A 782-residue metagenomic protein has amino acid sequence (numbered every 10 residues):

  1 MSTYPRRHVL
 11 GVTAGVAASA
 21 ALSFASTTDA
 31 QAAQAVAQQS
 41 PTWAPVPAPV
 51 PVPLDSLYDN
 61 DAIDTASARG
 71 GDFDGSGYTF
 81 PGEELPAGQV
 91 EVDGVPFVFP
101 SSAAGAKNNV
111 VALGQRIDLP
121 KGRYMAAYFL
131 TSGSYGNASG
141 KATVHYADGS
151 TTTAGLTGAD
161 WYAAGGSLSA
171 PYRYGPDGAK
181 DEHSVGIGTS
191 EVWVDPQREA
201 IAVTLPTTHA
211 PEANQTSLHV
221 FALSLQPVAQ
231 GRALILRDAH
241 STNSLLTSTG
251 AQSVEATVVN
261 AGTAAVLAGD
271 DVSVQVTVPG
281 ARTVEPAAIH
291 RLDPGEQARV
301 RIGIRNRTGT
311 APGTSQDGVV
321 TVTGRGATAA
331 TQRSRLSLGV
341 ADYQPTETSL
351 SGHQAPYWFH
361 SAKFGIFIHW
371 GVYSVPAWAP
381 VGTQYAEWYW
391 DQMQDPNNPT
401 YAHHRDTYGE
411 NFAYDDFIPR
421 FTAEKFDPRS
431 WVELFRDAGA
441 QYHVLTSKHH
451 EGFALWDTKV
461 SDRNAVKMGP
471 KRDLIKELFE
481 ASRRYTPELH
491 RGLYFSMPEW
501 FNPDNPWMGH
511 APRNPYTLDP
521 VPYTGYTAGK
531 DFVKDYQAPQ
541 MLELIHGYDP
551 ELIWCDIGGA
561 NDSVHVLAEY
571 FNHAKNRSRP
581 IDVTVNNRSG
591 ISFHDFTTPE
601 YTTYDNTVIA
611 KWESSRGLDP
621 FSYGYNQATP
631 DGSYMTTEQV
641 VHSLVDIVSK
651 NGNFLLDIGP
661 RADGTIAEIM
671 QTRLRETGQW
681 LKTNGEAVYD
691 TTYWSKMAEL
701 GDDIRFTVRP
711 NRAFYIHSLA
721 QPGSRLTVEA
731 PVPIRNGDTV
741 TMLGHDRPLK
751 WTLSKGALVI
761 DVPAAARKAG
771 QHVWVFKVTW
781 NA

Functional and structural regions predicted by a protein language model:
S2-V16: N-terminal secretory signal peptides and thylakoid transit peptides that target proteins across membranes
H8, A35, Q39-S40, R484: Positively charged, low-complexity intrinsically disordered regions
G15-S23: Bacterial N-terminal signal peptides
V16-A17, N108-G114, Y343-L350: Short linear interaction motifs
L22-Q39: C-terminal region of N-terminal signal peptides and the immediate post-cleavage residues of exported proteins
Q39-Q230: N-terminal/edge-of-domain interface segments
Q226-A782: Mature catalytic domains of secreted/periplasmic carbohydrate-active enzymes
